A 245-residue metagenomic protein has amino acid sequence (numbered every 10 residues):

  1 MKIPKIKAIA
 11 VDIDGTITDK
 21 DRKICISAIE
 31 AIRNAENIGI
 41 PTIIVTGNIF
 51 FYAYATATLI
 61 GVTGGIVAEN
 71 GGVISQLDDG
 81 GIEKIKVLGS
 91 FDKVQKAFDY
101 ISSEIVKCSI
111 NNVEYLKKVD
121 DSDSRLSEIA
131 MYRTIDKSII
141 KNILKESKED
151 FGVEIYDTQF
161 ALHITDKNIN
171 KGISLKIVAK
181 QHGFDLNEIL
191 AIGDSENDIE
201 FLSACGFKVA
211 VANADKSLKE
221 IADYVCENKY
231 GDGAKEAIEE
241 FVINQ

Functional and structural regions predicted by a protein language model:
M1-V11, K180-F184: Non-catalytic pre-domain segments flanking phosphatase-related domains
K5-R22, T46, L202: Asp-based phosphoryl-transfer active-site loop
G15, N48, G193-S195: Active-site metal-binding loops of divalent metal-dependent hydrolases
K20-V119: Active-site phosphate-binding/coordination module
R33-N37, S203, K219: Anion (oxyanion) recognition and catalysis
F98-A204, N213, E220: Conserved acidic, metal-coordinating active-site core of Asp-based, Mg2+-dependent phosphoryl-transfer enzymes
A204, K208-Q245: Asp-based, Mg2+/Mn2+-dependent phosphohydrolase catalytic module
